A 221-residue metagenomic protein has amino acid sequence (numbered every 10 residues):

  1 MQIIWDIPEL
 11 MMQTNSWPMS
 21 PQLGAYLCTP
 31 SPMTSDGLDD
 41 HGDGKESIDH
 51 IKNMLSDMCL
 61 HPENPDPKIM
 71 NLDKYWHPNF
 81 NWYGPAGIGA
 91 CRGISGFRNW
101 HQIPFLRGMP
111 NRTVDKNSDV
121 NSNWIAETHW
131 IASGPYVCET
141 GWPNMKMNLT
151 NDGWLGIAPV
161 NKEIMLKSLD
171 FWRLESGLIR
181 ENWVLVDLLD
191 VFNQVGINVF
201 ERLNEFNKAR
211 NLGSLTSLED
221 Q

Functional and structural regions predicted by a protein language model:
M1-Q221: C-terminal and inter-domain tail/linker signature
